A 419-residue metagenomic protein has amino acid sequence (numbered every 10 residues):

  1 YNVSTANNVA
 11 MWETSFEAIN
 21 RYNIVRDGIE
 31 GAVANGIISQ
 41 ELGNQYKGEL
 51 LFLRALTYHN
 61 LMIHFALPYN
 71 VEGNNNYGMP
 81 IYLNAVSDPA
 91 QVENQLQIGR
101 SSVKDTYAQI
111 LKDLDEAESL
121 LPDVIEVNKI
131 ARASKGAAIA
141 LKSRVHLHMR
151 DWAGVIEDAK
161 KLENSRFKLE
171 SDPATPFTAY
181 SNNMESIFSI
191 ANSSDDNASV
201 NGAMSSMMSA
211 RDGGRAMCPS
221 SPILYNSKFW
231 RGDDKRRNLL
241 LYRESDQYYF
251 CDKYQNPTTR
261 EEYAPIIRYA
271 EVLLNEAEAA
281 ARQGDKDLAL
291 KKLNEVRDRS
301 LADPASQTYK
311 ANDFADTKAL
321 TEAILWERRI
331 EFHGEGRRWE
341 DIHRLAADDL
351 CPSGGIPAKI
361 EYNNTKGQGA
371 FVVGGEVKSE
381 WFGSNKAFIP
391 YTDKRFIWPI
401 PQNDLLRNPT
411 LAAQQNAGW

Functional and structural regions predicted by a protein language model:
Y1-A66, S101, L114, E118-E126 (+4 more regions): Conserved, well-structured interaction surfaces
H64-K104, A108: Short coil/linker segments at helix-helix boundaries
T106, D113, L120, D158-K161 (+1 more regions): Alpha-helical solenoid repeat scaffolds, predominantly canonical TPR units
R132, I156-A270, A302-A311, T317 (+4 more regions): Hydrophobic-face positions in mid-chain alpha helices that act as interaction patches
